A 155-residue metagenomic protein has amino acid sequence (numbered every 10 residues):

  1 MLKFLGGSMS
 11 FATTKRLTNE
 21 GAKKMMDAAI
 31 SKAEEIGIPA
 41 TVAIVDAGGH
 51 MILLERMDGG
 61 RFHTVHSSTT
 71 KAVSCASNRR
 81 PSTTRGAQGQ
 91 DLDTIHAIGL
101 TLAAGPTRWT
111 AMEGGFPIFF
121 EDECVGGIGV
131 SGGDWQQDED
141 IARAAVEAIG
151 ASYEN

Functional and structural regions predicted by a protein language model:
L2-N155: Flexible, solvent-exposed loop/hinge segments and secondary-structure transition points
